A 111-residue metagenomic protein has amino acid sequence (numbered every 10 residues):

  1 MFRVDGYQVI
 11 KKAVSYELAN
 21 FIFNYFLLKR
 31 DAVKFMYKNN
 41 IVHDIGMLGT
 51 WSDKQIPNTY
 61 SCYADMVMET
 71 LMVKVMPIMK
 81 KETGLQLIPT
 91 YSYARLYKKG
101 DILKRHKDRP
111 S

Functional and structural regions predicted by a protein language model:
M1-T83: Non-heme Fe(II)/2-oxoglutarate
S52-I56, M72-S111: Conserved double-stranded beta-helix
